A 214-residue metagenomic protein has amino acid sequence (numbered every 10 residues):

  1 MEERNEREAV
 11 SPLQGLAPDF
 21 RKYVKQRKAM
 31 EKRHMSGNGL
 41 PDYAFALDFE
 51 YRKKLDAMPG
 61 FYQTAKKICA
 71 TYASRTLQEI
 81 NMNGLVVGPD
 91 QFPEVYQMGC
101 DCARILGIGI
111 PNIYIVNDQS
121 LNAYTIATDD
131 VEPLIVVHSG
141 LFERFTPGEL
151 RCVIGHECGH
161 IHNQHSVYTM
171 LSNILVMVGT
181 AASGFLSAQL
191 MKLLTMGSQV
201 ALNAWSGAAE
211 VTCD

Functional and structural regions predicted by a protein language model:
M1-T128, Q199-L202: Hydrophobic or amphipathic, alpha-helical segments that drive membrane association/targeting
D90, E94, V137-C152: Short pre-active-site segment immediately N-terminal to the catalytic Zn-binding motif
G99-A103, E157, S206-D214: An active-site-proximal "capping" alpha-helix that borders the catalytic cofactor pocket
A103, L175-G179, S183: Membrane-interacting alpha-helical segments
F145, I154-N163, T212: Active-site His/Glu-centered metal-binding helix of metallohydrolases
C158-M177: Catalytic Zn2+-binding segment of zinc metalloproteases
A181-D214: Metalloprotease/metallohydrolase-associated module, dominated by Zn2+-dependent proteases
